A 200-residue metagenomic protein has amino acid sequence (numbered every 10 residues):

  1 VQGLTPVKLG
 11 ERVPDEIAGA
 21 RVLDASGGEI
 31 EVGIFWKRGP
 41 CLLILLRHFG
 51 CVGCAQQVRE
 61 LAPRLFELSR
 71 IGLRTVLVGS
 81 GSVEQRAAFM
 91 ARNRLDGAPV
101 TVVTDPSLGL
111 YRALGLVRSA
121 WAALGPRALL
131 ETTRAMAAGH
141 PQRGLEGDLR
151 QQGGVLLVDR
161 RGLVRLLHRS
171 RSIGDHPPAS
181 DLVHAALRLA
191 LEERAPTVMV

Functional and structural regions predicted by a protein language model:
V1-V200: Chalcogenol-based redox active-site neighborhoods
